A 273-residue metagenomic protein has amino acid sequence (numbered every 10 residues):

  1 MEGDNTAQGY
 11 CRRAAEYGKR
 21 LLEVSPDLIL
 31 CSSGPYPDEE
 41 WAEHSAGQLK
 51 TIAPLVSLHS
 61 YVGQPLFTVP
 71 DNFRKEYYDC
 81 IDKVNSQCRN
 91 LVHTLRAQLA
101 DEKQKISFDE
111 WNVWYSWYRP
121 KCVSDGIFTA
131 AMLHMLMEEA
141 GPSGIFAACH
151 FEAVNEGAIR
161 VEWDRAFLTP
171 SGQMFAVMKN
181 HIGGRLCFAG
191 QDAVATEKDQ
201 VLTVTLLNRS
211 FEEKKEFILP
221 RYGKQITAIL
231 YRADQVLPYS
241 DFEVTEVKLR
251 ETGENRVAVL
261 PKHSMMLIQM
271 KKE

Functional and structural regions predicted by a protein language model:
M1-E2, P37-W41, G63-F67, V113-Y118 (+3 more regions): Flexible loop/turn segments at secondary-structure boundaries
T6-G126: Noncatalytic carbohydrate-binding groove/subsite architecture in carbohydrate-active enzymes
K105-E197: Aromatic/acidic polysaccharide-binding cleft in carbohydrate-active enzymes
I159-R160, R185-C187, T205, E213-F217 (+1 more regions): Extended hydrophobic-aromatic, low-complexity segments
Q191-I226, L230-A233, H263-L267: Carbohydrate-binding surface patches
T227-L249: Intrinsically disordered, low-complexity Ser/Thr/Gly-rich stretches
T245-E273: C-terminal beta-strand-rich structural cap/linker in extracellular carbohydrate-active enzymes
